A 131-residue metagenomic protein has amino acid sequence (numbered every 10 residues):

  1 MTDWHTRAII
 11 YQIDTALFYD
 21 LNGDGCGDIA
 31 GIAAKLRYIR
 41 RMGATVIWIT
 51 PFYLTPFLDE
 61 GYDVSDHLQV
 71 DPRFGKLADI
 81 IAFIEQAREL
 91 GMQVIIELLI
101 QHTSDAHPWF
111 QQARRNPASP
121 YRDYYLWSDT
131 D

Functional and structural regions predicted by a protein language model:
T2-D131: Acidic/aromatic-lined carbohydrate-recognition and catalytic surfaces of CAZymes acting on diverse glycans
